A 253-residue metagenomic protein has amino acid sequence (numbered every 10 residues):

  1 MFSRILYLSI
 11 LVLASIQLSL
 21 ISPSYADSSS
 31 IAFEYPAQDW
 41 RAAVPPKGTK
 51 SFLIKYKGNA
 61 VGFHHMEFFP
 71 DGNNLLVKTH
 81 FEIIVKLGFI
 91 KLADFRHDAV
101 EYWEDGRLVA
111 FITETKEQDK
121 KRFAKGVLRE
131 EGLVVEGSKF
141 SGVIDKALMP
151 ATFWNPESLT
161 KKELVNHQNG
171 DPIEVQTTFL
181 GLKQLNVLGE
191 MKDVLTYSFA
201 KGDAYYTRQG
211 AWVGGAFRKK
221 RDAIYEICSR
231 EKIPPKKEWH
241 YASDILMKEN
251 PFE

Functional and structural regions predicted by a protein language model:
M1-S9, I16: Bacterial N-terminal signal peptides that target proteins for export
L11-L13, L246: Extended hydrophobic/Leu-rich segments
S15-P23: C-terminal segment of classical bacterial N-terminal signal peptides
D27-R129, A147-E253: Acidic, serine/threonine-rich low-complexity disordered tracts
E130-L148: Acidic/charged, solvent-exposed loop-and-adjacent secondary-structure segments enriched in E/D, K/R, S/T, and G/P
